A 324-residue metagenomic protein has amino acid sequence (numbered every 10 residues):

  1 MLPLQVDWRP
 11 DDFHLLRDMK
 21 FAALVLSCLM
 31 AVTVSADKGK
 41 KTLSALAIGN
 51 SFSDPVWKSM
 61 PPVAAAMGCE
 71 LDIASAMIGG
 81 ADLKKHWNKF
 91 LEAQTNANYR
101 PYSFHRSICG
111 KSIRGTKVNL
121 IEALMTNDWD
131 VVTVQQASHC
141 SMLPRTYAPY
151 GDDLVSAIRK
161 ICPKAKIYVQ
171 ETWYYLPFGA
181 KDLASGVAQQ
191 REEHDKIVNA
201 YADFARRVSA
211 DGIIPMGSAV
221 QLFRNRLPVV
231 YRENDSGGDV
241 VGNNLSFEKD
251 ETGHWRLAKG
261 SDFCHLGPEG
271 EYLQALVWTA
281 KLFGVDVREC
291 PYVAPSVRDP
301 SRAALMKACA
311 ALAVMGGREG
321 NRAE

Functional and structural regions predicted by a protein language model:
K20-V25: Sec-dependent signal peptide recognition, specifically the positively charged N-region followed immediately by
S27-S35: Hydrophobic h-region of N-terminal signal peptides that target proteins for export in Gram-negative bacteria
T42-S44, D72: Residues that mark the start of a beta-strand
L46-I48, Q170: Short hydrophobic segments within beta-strands
D54-D153, A157, L176: Conserved SGNH/GDSL esterase-like catalytic core that processes O-acyl groups on lipids and polysaccharides
T116-P268, E289: Alpha-helical cap/lid subdomain in secreted, periplasmic, or secretory-pathway luminal O-acyl-processing enzymes
R232-E324: Conserved catalytic region of serine esterases and O-acyltransferases that act on ester linkages in lipids
